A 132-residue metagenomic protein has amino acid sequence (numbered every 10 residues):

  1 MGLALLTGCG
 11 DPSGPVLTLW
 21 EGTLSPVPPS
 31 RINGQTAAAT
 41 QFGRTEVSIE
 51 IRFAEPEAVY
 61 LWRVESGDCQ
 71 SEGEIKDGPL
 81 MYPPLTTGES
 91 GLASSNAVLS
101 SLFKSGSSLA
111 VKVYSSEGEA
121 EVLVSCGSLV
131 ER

Functional and structural regions predicted by a protein language model:
M1-G8: Sec-dependent bacterial lipoprotein signal peptides
C9-R132: N-terminal leader/targeting pre-sequences
